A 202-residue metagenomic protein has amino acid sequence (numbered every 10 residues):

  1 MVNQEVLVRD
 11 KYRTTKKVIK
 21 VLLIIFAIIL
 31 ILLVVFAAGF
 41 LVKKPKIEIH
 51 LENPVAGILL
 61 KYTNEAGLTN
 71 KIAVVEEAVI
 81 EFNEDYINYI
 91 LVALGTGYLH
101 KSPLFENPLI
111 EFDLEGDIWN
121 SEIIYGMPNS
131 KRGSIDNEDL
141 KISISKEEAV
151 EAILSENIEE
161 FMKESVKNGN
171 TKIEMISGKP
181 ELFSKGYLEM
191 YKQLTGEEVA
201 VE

Functional and structural regions predicted by a protein language model:
Q4-E202: Feature captures hydrophobic
